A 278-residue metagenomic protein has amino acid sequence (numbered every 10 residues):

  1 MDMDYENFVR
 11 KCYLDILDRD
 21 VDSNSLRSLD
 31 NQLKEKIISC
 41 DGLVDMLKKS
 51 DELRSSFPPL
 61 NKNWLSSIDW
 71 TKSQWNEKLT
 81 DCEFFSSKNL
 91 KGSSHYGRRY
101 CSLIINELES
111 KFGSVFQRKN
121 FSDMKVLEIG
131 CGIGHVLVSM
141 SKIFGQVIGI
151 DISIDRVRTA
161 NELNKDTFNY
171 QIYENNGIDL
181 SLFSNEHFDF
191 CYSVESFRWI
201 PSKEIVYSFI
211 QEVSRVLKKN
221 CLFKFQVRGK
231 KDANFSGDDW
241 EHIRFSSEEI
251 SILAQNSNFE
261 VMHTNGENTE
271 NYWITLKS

Functional and structural regions predicted by a protein language model:
M1-P58: Substrate/cofactor-recognition hotspot
D15-R19, S181, I243: Helix-turn-helix-type domain boundary/helix-start signal
P58-D123, L127-F144, I148-L180, K203 (+1 more regions): Class I (Rossmann-like) S-adenosyl-L-methionine-dependent methyltransferase catalytic domain, capturing the SAM-binding
S181-C191: A short acidic, Gly/Pro-enriched loop at the edge of an enzyme's catalytic core that lines a small-molecule cofactor
F190-E204: A short SAM/SAH-binding and catalytic strip from SAM-dependent methyltransferases
Y207-K219: A short glycine-rich, Lys/Arg-flanked "PGG" loop and its adjoining helix->strand segment in the class I
